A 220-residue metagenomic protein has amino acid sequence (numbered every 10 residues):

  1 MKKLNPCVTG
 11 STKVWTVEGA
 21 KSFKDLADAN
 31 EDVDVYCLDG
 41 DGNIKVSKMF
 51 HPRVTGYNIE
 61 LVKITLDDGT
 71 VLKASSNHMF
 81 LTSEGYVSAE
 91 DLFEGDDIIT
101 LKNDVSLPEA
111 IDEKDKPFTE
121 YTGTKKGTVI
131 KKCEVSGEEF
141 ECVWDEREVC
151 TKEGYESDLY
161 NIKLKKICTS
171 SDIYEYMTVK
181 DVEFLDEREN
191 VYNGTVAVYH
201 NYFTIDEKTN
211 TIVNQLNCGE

Functional and structural regions predicted by a protein language model:
M1-E220: Autoprocessing domains of the Hint superfamily
